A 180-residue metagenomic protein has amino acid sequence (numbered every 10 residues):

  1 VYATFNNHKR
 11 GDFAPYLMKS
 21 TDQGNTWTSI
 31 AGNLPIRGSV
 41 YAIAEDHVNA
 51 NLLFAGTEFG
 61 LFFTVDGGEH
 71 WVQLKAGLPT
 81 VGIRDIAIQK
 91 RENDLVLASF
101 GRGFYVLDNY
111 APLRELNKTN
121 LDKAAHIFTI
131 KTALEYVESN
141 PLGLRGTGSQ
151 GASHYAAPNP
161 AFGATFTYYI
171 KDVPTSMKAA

Functional and structural regions predicted by a protein language model:
V1-H154, A161-A164, K171-V173: Beta-propeller blade termini and top-face loops
F166-T167, T175-A180: Beta-strand-rich binding/interaction modules
